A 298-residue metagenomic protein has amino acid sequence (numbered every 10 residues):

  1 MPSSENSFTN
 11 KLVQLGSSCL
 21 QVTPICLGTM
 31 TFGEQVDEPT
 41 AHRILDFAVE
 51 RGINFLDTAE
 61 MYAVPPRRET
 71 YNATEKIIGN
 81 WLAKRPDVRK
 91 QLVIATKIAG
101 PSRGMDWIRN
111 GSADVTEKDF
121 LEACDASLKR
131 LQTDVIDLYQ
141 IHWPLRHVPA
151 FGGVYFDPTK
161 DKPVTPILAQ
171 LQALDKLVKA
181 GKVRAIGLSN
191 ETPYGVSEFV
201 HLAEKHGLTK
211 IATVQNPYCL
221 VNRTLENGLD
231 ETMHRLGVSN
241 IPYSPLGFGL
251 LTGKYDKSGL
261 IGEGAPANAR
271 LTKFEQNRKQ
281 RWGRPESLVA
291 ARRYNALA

Functional and structural regions predicted by a protein language model:
M1-K97, D134, K179, A265: N-terminal binding-site loop/beta-alpha segment at the start of enzyme catalytic domains that lines or forms
T9, P144-A298: Beta/alpha (TIM)-barrel catalytic core signal, keyed to glycine-rich beta->alpha loops juxtaposed to Asp/Glu that bind
G16-Q35, A95-G111, Q140, P144-V154: N-terminal small/glycine-rich loop or linker at the start of catalytic domains across soluble metabolic enzymes
V22-C26, N54-F55, Q91-A95, V135-Q140 (+3 more regions): Structural preference for beta-strand elements that scaffold enzyme active sites
V36, T40, E69-A73, I77 (+3 more regions): Alpha-helix N-cap and loop-to-helix initiation/capping positions
V36-A48, T116-R130, V196-V200: Short, acidic/polar
I44, T74-W81, A123, S127 (+4 more regions): A general structural detector for well-ordered alpha-helical segments in enzyme core domains, enriched
P86, D125-D134, E204: Phosphate/pyrophosphate-binding loops at sites that engage ATP/ADP/AMP, CoA/4′-phosphopantetheine, polyphosphate
